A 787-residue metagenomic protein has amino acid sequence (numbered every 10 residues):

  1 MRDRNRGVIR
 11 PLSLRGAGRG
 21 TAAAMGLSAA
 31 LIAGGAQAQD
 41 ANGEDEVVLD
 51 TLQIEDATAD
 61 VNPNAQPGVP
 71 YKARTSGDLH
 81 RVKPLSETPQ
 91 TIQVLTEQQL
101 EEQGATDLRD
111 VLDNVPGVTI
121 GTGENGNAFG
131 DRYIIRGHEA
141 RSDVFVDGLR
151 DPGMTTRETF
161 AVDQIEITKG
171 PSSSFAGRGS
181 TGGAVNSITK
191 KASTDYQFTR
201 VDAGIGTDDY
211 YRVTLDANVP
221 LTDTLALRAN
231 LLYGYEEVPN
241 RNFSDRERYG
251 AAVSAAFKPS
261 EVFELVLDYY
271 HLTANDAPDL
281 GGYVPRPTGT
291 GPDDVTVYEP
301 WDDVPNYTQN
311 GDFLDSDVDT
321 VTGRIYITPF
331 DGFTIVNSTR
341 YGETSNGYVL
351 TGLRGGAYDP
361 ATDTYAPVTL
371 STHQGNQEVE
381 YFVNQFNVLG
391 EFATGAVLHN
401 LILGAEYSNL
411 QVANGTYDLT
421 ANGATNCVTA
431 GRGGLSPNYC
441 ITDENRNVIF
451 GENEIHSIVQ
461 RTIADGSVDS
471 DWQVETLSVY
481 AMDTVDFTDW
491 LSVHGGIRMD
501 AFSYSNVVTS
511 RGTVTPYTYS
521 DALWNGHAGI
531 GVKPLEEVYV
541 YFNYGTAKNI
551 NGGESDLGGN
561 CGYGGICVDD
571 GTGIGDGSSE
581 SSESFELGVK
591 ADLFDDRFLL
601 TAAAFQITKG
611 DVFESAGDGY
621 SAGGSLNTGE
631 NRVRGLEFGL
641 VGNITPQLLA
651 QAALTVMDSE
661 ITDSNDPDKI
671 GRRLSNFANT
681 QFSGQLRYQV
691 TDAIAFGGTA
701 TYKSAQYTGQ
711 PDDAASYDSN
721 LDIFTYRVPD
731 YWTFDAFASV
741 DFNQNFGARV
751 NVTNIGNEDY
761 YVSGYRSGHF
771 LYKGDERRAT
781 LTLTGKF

Functional and structural regions predicted by a protein language model:
A23, D50-Y196, L587: Acidic, small-polar-rich N-terminal luminal/periplasmic segments of exported/outer-membrane proteins
A161-D163, S174-A251, P259-F263, D319 (+2 more regions): Outer-membrane beta-barrel translocator/receptor signature
G234-P239, E247, A251-K258, V262-T328 (+3 more regions): Acidic/polar loop-and-plug regions of large Gram-negative outer-membrane beta-barrel proteins
A256-S260, V379, L398-L410, Y417 (+4 more regions): Structural signature of Gram-negative outer-membrane beta-barrels, strongest in the C-terminal barrel of TonB-dependent
V321, Y326-G342, T372-V507: Face-selective signature of the C-terminal outer-membrane beta-barrel domain
Y326-T328, G332-R340, T344-G352, D576-I661 (+1 more regions): Membrane-embedded beta-barrel scaffold of Gram-negative outer-membrane proteins
D489, A603-T608, L626-A715, G756-N757 (+1 more regions): Gram-negative outer-membrane beta-barrel transporters
S704-D712, S739-F787: C-terminal beta-signal and adjacent terminal beta-strands/loops of Gram-negative outer-membrane beta-barrel proteins
